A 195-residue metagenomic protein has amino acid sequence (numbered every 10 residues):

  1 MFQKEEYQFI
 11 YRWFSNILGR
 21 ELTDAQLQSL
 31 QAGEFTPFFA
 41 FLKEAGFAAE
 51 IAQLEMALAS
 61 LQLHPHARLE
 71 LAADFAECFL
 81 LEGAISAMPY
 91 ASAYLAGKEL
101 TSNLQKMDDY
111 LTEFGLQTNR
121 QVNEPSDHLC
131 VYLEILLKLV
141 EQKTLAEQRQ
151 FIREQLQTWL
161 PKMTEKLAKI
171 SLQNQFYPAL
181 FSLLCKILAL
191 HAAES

Functional and structural regions predicted by a protein language model:
M1-S195: Surface/interface-facing alpha-helical segments and adjacent flexible terminal/loop regions used for partner/assembly
